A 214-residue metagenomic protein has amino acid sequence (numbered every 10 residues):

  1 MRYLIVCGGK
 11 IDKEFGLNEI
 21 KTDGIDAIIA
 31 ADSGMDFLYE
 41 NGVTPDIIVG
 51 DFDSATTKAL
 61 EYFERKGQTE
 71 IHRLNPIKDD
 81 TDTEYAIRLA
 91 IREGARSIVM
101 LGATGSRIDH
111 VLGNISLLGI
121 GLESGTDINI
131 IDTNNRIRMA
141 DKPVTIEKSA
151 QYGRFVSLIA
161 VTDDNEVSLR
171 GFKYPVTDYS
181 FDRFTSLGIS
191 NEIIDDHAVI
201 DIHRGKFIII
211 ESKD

Functional and structural regions predicted by a protein language model:
M1-Y62: N-terminal beta-strand-loop-alpha-helix module at the start of alpha/beta ligand-binding or catalytic domains
V6, I29-D32, G50, H72-R73 (+2 more regions): General beta-strand structural signal in soluble alpha/beta enzymes
E70-I71, N75, G125-N129, G153-S157: A glycine-rich helix N-cap at a beta->alpha junction
E70-R92: Short phosphate-binding loop-to-helix
G105, D109-G119: Short Gly/Thr/Asp-enriched flexible loops that form oxyanion-binding sites at enzyme active sites
I120-I137: Short, acidic/small-residue loops that bind anionic groups at enzyme active sites
N135, D141-D214: Long, charged alpha-helical interface segments
